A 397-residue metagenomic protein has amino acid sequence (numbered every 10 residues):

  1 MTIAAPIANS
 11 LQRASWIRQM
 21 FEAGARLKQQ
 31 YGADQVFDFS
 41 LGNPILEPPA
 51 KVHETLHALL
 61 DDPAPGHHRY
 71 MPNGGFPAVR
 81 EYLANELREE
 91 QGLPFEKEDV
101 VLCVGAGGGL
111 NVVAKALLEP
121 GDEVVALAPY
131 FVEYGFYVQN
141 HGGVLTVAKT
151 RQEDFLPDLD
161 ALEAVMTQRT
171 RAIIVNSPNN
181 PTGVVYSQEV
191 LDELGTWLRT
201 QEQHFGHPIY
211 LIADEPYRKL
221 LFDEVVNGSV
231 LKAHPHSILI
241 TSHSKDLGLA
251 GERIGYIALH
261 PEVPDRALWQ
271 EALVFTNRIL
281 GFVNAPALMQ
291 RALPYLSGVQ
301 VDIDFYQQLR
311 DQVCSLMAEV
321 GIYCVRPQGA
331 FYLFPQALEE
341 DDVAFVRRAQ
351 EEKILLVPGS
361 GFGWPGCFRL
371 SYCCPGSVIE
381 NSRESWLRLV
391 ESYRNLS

Functional and structural regions predicted by a protein language model:
P6-G105, V112, L296-V299, Y393-S397: N-terminal small-domain helix-loop-helix segment of the aminotransferase-like
R26-G32, E90-G92, T196-P208, P261-A267 (+1 more regions): Alpha-helix termini
V36-D38, I240, Y323-Q328, S360-G361: Short beta-strand
P65-G206, R218-A233, I238, I379 (+2 more regions): Conserved core of the PLP fold type I
N85, E89, E163, G195 (+2 more regions): PLP-dependent enzyme catalytic core of the Aspartate aminotransferase-like
H236-Q307: Conserved core segment of the aminotransferase class I/II
A287-P294, Y306-A318, C324-Q336, G366: Conserved glycine-rich beta-strand-loop-beta hairpin in the small C-terminal domain of fold type I
